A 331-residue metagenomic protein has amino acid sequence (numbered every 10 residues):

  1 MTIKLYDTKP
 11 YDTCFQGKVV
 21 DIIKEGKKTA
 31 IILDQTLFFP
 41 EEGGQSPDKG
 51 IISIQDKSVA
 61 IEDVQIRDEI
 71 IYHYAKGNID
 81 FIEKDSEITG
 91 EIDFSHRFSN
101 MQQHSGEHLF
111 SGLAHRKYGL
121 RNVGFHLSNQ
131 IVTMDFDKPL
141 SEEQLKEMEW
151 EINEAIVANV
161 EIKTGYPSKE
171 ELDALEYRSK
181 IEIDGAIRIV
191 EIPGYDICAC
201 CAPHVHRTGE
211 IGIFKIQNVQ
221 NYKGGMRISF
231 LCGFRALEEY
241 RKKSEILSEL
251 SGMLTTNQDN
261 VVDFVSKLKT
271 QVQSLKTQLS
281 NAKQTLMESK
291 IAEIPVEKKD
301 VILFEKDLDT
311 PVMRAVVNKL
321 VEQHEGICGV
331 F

Functional and structural regions predicted by a protein language model:
M1-F331: A glycine- and charged-residue-rich anion-binding loop/surface
